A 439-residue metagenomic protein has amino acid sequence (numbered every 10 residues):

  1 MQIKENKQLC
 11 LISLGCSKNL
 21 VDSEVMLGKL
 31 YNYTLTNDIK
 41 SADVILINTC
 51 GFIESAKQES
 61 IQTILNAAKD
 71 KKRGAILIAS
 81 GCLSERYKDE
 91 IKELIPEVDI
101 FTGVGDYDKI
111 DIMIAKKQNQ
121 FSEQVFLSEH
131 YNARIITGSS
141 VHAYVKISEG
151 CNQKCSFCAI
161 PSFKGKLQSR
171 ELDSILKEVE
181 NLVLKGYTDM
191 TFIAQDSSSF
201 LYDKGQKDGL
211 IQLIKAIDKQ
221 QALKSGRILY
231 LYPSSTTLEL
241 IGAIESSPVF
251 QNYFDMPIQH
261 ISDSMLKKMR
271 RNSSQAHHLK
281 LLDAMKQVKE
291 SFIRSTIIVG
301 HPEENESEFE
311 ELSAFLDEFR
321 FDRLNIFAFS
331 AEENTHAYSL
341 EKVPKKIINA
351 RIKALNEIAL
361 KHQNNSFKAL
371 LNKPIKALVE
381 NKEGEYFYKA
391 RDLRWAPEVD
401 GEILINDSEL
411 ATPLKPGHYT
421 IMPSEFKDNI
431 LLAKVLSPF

Functional and structural regions predicted by a protein language model:
M1-F200, Q206, E239-G242, F250 (+7 more regions): Proteins enriched for Cys/Gly/acidic motifs involved in redox and nucleic-acid/cofactor modification
S13-L14, K154, C158-G165, G226-S234 (+3 more regions): Conserved strand-turn element in the central/C-terminal portion of the radical SAM core barrel that lines
L184, I211-Q212, K219-G226, T237-I297: Radical SAM/AdoMet-radical enzyme domain recognition
T188, K224, S291, D322 (+2 more regions): Short acidic/polar active-site loop segments enriched in Thr and Asp
I193-Q195, L229-L231, P257-Q259, T296 (+4 more regions): Generic beta-strand/beta-sheet core signal
G205-D218, L238-N252, E304-D322, K346 (+2 more regions): Short, electropositive alpha-helical surface patch
M256, T296, L316, L324 (+3 more regions): Hydrophobic, well-ordered secondary-structure elements that form the walls of internal hydrophobic environments
A331, L340-F439: Terminal RNA-binding accessory module
